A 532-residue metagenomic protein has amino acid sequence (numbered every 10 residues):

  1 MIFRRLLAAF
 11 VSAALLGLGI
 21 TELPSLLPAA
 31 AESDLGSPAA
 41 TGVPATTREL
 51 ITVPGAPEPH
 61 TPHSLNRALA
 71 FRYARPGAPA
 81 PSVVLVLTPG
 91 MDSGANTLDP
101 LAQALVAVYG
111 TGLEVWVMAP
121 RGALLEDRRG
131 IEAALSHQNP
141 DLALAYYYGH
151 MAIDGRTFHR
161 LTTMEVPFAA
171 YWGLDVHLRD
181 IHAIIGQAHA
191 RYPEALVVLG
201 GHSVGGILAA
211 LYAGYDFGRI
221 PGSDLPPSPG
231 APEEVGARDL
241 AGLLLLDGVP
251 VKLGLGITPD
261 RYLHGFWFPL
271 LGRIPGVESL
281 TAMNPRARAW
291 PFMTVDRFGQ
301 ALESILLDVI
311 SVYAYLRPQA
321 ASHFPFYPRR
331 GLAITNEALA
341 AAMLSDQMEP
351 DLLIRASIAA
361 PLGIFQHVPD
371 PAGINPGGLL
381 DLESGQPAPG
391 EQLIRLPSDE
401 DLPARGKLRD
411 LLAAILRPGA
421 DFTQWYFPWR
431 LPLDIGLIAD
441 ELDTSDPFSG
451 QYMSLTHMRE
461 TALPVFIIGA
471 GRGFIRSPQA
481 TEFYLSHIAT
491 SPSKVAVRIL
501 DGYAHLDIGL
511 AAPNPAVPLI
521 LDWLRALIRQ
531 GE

Functional and structural regions predicted by a protein language model:
D34-G77: N-terminal cap/lid segment of alpha/beta-hydrolase-fold proteins
R75-D141: Short, surface-exposed "cap/lid" segments of acyl-processing enzymes
A95-N96, F474-E482: Conserved alpha/beta-hydrolase "acid-adjacent" motif
L135-H189: Alpha/beta-hydrolase active-site loop
Y192-S203: Alpha/beta-hydrolase fold nucleophile elbow
G206-G222: Short glycine-enriched nucleophile-adjacent loop and the immediately C-terminal alpha-helix near the catalytic center
L253-R472, R476: Alpha/beta-hydrolase
Y452-M453, K494-E532: Catalytic active-site module of serine/aspartate enzymes centered on a nucleophile-bearing elbow/loop
